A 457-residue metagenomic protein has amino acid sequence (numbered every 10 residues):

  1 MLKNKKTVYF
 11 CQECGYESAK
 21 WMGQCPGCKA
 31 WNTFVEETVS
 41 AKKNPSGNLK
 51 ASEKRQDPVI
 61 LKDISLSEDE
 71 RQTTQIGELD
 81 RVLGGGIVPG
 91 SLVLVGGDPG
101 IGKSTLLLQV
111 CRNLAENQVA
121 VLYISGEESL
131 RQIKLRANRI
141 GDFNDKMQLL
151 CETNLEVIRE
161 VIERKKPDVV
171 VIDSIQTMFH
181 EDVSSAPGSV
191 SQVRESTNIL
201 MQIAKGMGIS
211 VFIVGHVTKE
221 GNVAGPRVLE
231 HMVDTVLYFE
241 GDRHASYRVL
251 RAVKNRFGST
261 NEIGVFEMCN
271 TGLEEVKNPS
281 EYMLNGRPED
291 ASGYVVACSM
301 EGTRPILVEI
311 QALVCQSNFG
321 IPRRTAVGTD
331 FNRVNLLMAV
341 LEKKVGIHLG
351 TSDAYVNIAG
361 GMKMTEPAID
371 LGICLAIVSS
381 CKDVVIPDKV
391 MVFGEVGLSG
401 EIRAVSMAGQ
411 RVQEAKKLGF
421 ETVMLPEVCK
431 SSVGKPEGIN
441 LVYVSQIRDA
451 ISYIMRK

Functional and structural regions predicted by a protein language model:
L2-E13, E17-R81, V88-G96, I101-L108 (+7 more regions): Peripheral, non-AAA+ core regions of ATP-driven protein-machinery
V121-S125: Conserved RecA-like ASCE P-loop NTPase motor core of nucleic-acid helicases/translocases
G126-Q132: Conserved Walker A/P-loop ATP-binding site and its immediately adjacent core in helicase/helicase-like ATPase domains
